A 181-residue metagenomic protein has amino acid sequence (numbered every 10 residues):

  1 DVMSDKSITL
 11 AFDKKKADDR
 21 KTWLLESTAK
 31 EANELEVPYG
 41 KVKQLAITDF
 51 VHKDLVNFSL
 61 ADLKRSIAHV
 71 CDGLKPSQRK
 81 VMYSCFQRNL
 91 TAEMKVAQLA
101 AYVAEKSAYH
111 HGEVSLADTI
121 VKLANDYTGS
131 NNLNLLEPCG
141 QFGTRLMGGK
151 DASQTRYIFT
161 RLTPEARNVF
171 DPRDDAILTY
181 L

Functional and structural regions predicted by a protein language model:
D1-L181: Conserved phosphate-chemistry cores used by DNA topoisomerases
